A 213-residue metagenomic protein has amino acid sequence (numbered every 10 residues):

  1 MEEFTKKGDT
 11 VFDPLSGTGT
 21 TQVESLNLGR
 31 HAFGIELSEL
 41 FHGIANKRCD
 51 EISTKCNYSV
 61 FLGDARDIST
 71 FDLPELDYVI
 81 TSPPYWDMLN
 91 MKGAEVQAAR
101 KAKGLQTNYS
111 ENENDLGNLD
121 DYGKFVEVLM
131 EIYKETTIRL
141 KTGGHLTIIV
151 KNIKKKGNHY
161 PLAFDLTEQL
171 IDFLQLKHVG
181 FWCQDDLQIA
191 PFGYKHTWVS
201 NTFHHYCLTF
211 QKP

Functional and structural regions predicted by a protein language model:
M1-P213: Class I S-adenosyl-L-methionine-dependent methyltransferase catalytic core
